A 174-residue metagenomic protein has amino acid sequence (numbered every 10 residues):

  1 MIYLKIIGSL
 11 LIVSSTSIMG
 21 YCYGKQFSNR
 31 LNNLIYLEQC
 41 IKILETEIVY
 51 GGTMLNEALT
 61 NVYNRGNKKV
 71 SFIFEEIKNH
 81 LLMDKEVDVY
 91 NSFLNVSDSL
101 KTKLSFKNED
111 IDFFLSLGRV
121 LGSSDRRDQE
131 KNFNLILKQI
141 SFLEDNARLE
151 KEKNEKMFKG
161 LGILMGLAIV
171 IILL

Functional and structural regions predicted by a protein language model:
M1-G8: Feature marks short, highly hydrophobic, charge-poor N-terminal signal-anchor/signal peptide-like helices that anchor
L4, F27-R30, K151-N154: Membrane-interfacial loop-to-transmembrane-helix junctions in polytopic alpha-helical membrane proteins
G8-L82: Juxtamembrane/interface alpha-helical elements of multi-pass membrane proteins
G8-M19, A147-L174: Bilayer-spanning, highly hydrophobic alpha-helical transmembrane segments
N32, S105-E109, N132: A generic short alpha-helical patch detector that favors 3-5-residue windows in or near N-terminal regions
I43, S99, Q139, L143: Solvent-exposed, charged/polar functional surfaces in cytosolic regulatory/catalytic domains
M54-R127: Glycine- and small-hydrophobic-enriched helix-loop-helix hairpins
G122-I163: Membrane-interface, cytosolic juxtamembrane amphipathic helix immediately N-terminal to a transmembrane helix, enriched
